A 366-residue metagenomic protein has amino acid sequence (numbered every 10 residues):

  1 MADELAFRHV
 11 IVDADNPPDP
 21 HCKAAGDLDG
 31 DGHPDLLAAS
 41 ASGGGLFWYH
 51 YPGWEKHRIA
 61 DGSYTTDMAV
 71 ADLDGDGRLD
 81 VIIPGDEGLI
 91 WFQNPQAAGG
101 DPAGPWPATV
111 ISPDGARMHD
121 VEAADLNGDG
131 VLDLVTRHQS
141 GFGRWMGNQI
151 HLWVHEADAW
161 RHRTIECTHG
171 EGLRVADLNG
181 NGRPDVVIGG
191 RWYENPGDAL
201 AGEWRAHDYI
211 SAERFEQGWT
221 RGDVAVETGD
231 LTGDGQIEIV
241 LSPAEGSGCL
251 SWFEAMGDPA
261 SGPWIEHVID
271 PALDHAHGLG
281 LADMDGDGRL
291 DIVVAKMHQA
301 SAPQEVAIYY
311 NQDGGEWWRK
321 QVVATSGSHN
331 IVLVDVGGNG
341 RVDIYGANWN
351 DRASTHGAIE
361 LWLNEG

Functional and structural regions predicted by a protein language model:
M1-G366: Beta-propeller-forming repeat regions
